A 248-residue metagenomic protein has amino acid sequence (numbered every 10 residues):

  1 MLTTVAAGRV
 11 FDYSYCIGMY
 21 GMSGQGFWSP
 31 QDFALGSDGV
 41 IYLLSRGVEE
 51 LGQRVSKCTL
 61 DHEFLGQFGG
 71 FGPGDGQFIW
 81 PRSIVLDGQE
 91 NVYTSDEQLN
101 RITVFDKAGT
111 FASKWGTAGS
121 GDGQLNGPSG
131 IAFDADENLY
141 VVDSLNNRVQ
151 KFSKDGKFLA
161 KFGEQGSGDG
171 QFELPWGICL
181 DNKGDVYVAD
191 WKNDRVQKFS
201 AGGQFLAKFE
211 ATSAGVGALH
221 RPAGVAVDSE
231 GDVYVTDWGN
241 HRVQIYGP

Functional and structural regions predicted by a protein language model:
M1-P248: Eukaryotic scaffold repeat domains enriched in small/polar residues
